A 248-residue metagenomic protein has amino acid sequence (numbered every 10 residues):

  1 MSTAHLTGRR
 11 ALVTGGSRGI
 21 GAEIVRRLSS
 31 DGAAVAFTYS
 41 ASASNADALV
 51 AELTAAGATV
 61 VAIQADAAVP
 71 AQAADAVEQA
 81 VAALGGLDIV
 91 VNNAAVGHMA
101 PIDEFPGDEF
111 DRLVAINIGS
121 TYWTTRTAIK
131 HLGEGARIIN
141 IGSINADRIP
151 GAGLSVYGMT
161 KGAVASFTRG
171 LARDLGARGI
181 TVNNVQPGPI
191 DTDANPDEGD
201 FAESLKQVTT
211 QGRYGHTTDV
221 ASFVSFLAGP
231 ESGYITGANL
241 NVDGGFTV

Functional and structural regions predicted by a protein language model:
R10, S17-R18: Conserved glycine-rich cofactor-binding loop
A33-A48: Conserved glycine-rich Rossmann-like NAD(P)H-binding loop of the short-chain dehydrogenase/reductase
P101-I102, P106-V114, L205: Substrate-binding pocket helix/loop in short-chain dehydrogenase/reductase
T125, T160, T168: Active-site helix of classical SDR
K130, R173-D174, G233: Alpha-helical segment proximal to the catalytic Tyr-Lys
G176, T181, I235-G237: Short, small/polar-rich loop/turn modules that mediate ligand/substrate recognition or access, typified
T209-V220: A conserved structural motif in NAD(P)-dependent oxidoreductases
